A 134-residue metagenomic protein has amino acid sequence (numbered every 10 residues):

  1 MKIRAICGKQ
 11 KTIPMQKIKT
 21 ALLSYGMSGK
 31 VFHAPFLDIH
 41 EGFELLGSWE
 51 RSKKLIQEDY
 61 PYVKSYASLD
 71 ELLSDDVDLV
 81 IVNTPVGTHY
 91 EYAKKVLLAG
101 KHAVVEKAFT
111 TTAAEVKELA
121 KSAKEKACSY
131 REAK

Functional and structural regions predicted by a protein language model:
M1-G8, P14: Short, low-complexity, charge-dense intrinsically disordered segments
I13-Y60: N-terminal Rossmann-like dinucleotide-binding module
M27, H33, H89, H102 (+1 more regions): Histidine-centered active-site/metal-ligand motif
E41-G42, A99, K124-C128: Short helix-capping segments at alpha-helix termini
G47, L79, S129: Short, Asp-centered acidic motifs that coordinate Mg2+ and/or phosphate in catalytic or ligand-binding sites
V63-S122: Beta-loop-alpha module in the N-terminal Rossmann-like domain of NAD(P)-dependent dehydrogenases, especially those
E118-K134: Rossmann-fold dehydrogenase core element
